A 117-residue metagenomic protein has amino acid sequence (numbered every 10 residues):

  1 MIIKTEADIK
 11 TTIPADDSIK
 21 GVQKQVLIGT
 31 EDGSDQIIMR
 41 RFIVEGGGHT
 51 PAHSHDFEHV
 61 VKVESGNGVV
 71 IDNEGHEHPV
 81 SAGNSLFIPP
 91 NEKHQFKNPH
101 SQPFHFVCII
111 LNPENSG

Functional and structural regions predicted by a protein language model:
M1-Q36: A short, N-terminal "cap"/entry segment at the start of jelly-roll beta-barrel domains of the cupin/DSBH fold
R40-H55, P90: Conserved short histidine dyad/triad with adjacent acidic residue
I43-E45, H55-V70: Short, conserved beta-strand element in jelly-roll/cupin
T50-A52, V70-I71, I88, H94-H100: Short beta-strand His + acidic residue motifs that chelate non-heme Fe in jelly-roll/DSBH and cupin folds
E74-P90: Short acidic-glycine-tyrosine-enriched beta hairpin
A82, P90-N115: Ligand-binding loop in jelly-roll beta-barrel domains
